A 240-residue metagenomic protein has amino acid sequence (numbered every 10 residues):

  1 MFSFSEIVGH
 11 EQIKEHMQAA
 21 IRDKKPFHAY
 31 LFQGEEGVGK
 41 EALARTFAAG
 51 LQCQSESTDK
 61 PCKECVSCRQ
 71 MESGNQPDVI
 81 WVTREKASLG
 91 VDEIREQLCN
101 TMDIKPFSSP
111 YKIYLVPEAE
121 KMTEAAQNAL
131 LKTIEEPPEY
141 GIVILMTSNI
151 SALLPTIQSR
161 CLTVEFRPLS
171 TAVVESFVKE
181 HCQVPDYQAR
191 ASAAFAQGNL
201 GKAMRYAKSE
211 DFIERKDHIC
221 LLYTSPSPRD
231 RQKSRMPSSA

Functional and structural regions predicted by a protein language model:
M1-A125: Clamp-loader machinery-focused feature within the broader ASCE/P-loop NTPase space
M1-G50, Q70, E139-Y140, N149-S225 (+1 more regions): Charged, glycine-rich active-site and insertion segments that engage polyanionic ligands
N100, K132, P155, S159: Conserved adenine-binding aromatic site and its adjacent loop/helix in ATP-hydrolyzing domains
P110-I113, E139-V143: Loop/turn-to-beta-strand initiation segments
E118, M146-I150: A short beta-strand-to-loop transition that corresponds to the Sensor-1 phosphate-sensing loop of AAA+ P-loop ATPases
K121, E136, A152: Residues immediately C-terminal
N128-E139: Conserved catalytic/switch belt of AAA+ P-loop NTPases
P228-D230, S234-A240: Positively charged, low-complexity/disordered segments
